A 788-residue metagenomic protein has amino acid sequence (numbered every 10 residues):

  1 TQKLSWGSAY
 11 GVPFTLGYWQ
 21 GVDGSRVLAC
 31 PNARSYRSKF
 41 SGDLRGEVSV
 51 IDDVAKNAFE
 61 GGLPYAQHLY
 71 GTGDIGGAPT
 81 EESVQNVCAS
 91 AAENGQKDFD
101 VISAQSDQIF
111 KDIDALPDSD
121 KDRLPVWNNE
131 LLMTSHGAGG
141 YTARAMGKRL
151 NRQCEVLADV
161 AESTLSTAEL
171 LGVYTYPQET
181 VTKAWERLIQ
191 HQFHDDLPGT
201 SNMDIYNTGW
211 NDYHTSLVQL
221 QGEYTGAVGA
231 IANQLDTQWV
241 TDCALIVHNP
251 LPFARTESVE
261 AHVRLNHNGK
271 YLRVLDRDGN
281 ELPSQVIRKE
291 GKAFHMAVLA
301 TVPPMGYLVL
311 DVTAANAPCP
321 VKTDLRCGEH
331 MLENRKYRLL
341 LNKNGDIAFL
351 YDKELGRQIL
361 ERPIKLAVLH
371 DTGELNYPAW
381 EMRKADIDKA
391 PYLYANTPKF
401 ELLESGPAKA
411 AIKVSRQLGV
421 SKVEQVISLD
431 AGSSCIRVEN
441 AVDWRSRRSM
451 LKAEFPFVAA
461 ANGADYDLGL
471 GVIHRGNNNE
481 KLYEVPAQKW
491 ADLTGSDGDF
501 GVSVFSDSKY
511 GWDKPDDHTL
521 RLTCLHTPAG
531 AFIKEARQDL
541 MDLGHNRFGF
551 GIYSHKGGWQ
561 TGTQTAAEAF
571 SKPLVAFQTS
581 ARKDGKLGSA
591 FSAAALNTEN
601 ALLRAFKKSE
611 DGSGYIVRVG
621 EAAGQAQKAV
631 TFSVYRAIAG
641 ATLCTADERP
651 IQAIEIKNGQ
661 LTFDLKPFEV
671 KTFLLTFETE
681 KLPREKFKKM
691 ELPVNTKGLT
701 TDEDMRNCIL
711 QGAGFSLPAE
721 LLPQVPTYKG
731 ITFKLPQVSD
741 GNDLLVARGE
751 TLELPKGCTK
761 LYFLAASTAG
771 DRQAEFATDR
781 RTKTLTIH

Functional and structural regions predicted by a protein language model:
T1, D53-Q67, T700-L710, Q737: CE4/NodB-like, metal-dependent polysaccharide N-deacetylase domain that modifies extracellular/periplasmic N-acetylated
T1, G73-E82, N440-A441, E454: Structured ligand/cofactor/substrate-binding pocket environments in proteins
K3-T15, P31, F40-D43, I51-D52 (+4 more regions): C-terminal (or distal) subdomains of carbohydrate-active enzymes
V12-F14, G77-V84, I113-A115, T256-V259 (+2 more regions): A short acidic (Asp/Glu
V22, D276-R277, C327, N334 (+3 more regions): Structural motif
D23-L235, P250-P252, D499-S580: Catalytic grooves of carbohydrate-active enzymes
E680-H788: N-terminal/edge-of-domain interface segments
